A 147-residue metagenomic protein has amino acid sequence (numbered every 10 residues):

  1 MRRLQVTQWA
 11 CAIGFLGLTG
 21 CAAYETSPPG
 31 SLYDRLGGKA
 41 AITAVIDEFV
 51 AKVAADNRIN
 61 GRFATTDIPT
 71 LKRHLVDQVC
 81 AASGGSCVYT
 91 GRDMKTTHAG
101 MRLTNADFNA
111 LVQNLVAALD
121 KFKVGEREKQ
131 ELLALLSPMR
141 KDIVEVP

Functional and structural regions predicted by a protein language model:
M1-C11: Bacterial N-terminal signal peptides that target proteins for export
G17-G20: C-terminal motif of bacterial Sec signal peptides marking the signal peptidase cleavage site
A22-E25: Bacterial signal peptide processing site
S27-A55, P69-D77: Post-signal peptide N-terminal segment of mature Sec-exported envelope proteins
Y33, V50, N60, K95 (+1 more regions): Amphipathic alpha-helical segments within well-ordered protein domains
A51, L133-A134: Extracellular zinc-dependent metalloprotease catalytic-domain scaffold
R58-T66: A short gly/proline-enriched turn/hairpin at secondary-structure junctions
I68-L71, L75-K129, L135-D142: Compact alpha-helical subdomains of small soluble proteins
